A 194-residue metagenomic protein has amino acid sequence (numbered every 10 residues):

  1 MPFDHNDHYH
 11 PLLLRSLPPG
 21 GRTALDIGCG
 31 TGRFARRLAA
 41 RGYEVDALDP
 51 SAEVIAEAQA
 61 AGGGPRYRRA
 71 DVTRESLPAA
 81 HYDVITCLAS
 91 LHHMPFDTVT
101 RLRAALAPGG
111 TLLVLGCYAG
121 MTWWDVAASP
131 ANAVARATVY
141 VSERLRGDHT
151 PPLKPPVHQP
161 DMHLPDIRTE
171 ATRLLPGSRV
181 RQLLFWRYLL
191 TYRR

Functional and structural regions predicted by a protein language model:
D4-G21: Conserved alpha-helix/loop element of class I SAM-dependent methyltransferases that forms part of the SAM/SAH-binding
R22-G30: Conserved class I S-adenosyl-L-methionine
T31-R74: Class I SAM-dependent methyltransferase SAM/SAH-binding core
T86: A conserved beta-strand element that flanks and buttresses the S-adenosyl-L-methionine
A89-S90: Short catalytic micro-motifs in class I SAM-dependent methyltransferases
V99-P108: A short glycine-rich, Lys/Arg-flanked "PGG" loop and its adjoining helix->strand segment in the class I
L113-V139: Conserved class I S-adenosyl-L-methionine
V157-P176: Short alpha-helix
